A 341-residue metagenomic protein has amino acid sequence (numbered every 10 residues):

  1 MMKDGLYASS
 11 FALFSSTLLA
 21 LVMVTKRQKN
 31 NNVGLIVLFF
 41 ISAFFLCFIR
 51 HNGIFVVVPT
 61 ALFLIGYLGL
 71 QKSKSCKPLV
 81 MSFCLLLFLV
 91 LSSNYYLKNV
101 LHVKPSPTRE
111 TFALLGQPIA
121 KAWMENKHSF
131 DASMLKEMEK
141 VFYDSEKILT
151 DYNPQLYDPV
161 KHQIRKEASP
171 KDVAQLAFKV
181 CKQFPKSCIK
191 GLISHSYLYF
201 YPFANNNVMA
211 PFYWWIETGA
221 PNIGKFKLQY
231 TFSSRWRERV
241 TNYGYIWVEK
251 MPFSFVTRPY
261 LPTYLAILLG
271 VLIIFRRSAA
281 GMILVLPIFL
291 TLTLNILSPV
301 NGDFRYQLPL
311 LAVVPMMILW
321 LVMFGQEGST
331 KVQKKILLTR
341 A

Functional and structural regions predicted by a protein language model:
M1, S42-C47, S93-L97, I273 (+1 more regions): Transmembrane-helix signature of polytopic, lipid-linked glycan biosynthesis machinery
M1-A8, I49: Short acidic/glycine- and proline-prone juxtamembrane loop motifs at membrane-interface regions of multi-pass membrane
A8-K26, I41-A43, T60-A61, V313-M317: Specific aromatic-rich, kink-prone transmembrane helix
A8-S9, H51-Y67, L79-S82: Transmembrane-embedded, aromatic-rich helix segments that form part of the hydrophobic channel/pocket engaging
V24-F44, K77-M81: Short hydrophobic alpha-helices at membrane interfaces in multi-pass membrane enzymes
G34-R50, L62, L85-L91: Membrane-interface alpha helices of multi-pass inner-membrane proteins
L101-F232: Membrane-proximal stem/loop segments at transmembrane-domain junctions that anchor or position
S194-V285: Membrane-interface anchor segments at the N-terminal boundary of transmembrane helices in multi-pass membrane enzymes
